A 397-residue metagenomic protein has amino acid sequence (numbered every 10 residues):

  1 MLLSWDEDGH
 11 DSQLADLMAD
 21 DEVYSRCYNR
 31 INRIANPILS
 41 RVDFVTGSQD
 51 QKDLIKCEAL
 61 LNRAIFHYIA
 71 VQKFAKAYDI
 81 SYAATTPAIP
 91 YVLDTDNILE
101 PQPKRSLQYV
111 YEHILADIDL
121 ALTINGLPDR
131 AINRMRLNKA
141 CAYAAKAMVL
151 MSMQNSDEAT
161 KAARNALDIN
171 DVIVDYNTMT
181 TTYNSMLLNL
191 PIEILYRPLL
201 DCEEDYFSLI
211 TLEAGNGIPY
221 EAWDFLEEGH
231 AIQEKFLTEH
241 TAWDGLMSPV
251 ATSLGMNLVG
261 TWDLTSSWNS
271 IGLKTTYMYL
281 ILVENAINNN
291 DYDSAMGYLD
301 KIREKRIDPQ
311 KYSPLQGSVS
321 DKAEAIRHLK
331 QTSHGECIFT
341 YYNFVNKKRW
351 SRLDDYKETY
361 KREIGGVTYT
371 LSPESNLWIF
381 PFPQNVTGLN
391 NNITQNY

Functional and structural regions predicted by a protein language model:
L2-F74, R105, L122-D129, T265-S270 (+2 more regions): Conserved, well-structured interaction surfaces
N32-A35, L39, Y111, I118 (+3 more regions): Inward-facing hydrophobic residues that define packing positions of alpha-helical scaffold repeats
K73-H113: Short coil/linker segments at helix-helix boundaries
R136, E158-T276, D308-Q316, I326 (+7 more regions): Hydrophobic-face positions in mid-chain alpha helices that act as interaction patches
